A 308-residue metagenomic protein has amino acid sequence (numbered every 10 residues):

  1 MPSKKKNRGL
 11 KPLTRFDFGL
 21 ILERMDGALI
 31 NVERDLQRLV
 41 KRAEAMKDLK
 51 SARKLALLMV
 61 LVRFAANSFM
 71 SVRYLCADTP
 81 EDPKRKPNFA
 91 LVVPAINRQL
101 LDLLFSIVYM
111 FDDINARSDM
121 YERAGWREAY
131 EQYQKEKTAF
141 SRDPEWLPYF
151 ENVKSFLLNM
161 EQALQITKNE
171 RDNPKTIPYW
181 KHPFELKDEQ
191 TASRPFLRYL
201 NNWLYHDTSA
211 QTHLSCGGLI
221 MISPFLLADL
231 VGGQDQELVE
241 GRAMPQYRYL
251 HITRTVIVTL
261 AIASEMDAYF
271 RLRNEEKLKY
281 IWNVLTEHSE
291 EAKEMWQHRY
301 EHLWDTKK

Functional and structural regions predicted by a protein language model:
M1-K308: A cross-kingdom marker of C-terminal helix-rich interaction/assembly modules
